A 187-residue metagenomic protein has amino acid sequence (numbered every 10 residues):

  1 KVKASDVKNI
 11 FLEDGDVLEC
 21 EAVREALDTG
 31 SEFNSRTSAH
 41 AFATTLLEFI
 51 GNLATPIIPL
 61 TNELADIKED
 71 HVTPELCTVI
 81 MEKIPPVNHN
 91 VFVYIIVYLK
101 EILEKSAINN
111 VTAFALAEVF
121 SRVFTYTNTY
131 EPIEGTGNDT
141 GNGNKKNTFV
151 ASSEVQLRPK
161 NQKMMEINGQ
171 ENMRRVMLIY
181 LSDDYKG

Functional and structural regions predicted by a protein language model:
K1-G187: Alpha-helical catalytic/interaction cores of small GTPase-regulatory modules
